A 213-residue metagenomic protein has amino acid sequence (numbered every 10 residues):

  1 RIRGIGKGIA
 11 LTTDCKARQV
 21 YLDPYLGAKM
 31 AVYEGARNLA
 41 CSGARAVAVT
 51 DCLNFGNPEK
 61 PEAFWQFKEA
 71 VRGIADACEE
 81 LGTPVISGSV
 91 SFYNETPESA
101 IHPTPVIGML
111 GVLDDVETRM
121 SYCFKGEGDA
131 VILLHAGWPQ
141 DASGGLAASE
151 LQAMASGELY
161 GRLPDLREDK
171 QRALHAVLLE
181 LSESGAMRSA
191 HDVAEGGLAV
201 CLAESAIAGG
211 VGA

Functional and structural regions predicted by a protein language model:
R1-A213: Glycine/proline-enriched, intrinsically flexible loops and inter-domain linkers
